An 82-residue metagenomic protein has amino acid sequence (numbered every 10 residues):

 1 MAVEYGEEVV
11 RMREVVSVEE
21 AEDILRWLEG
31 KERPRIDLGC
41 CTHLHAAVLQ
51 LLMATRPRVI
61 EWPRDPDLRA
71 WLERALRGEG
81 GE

Functional and structural regions predicted by a protein language model:
M1-E82: STAS-like cytosolic regulatory interaction modules
